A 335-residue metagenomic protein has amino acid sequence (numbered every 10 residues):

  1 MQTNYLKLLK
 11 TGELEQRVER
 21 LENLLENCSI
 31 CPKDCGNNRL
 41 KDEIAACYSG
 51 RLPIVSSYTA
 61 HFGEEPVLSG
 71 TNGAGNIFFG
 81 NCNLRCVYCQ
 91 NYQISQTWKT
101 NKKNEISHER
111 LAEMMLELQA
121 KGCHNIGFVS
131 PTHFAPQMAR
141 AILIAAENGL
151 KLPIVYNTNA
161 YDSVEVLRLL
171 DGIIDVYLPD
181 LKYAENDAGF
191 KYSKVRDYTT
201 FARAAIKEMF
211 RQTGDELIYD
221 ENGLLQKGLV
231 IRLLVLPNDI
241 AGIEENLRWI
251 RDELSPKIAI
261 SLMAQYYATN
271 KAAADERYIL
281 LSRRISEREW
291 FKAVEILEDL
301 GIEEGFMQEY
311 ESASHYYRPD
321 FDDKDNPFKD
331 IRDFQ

Functional and structural regions predicted by a protein language model:
M1-E43, G214-Q335: Auxiliary Fe-S-binding modules of radical SAM enzymes
C47-Y177, E185-N186: Conserved Radical SAM active-site core
G75, I126, I154-Y156, Y177-P179 (+3 more regions): Hydrophobic faces of well-ordered beta-strands that scaffold small-molecule active sites in alpha/beta enzyme cores
Q93-K103, K191-R196, D275-R284: Short glycine-enriched, charge-decorated loop/helix-capping segments at active-site entrances that position
S95-Q96, A135, A160-S163, L181-T199 (+3 more regions): Conserved radical SAM core fold
H108-L111, M138, A202, I206 (+2 more regions): Aromatic/hydrophobic pocket-lining residues that form the small-molecule binding cavity in soluble enzyme cores
I142-P153, A205-M209, E287-A293: Alpha-helix-loop-beta-strand connector modules within alpha/beta enzyme cores
F190-N222: Anionic-ligand binding region
